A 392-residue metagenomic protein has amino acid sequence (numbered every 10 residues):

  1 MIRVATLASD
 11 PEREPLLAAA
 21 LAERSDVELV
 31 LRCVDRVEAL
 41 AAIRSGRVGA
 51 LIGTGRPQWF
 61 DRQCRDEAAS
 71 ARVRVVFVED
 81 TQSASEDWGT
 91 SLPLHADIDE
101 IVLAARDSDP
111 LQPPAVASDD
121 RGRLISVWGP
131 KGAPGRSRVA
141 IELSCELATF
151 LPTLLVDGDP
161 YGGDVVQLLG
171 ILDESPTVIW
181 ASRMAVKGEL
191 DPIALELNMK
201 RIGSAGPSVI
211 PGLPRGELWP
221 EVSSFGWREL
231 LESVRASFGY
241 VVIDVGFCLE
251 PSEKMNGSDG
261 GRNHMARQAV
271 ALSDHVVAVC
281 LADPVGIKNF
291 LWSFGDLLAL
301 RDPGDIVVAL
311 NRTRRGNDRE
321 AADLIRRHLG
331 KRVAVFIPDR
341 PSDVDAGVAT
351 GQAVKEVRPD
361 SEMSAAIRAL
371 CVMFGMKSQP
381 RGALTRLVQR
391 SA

Functional and structural regions predicted by a protein language model:
M1-L124, D173, R183-I193, A299-L300 (+6 more regions): Acidic-aromatic/histidine active-site loop/patch
L51, S91, T153, V241 (+1 more regions): Short, well-ordered beta-strand core segments
R121-L168, G226-W227, S233-V234: Walker A/P-loop phosphate-binding motif and the immediately C-terminal alpha-helix
L147-V209: Phosphate-binding loop that captures ATP/GTP phosphates
K187-R262: Cytosolic-facing regulatory segments adjacent to core modules
F225, E229, Y240, V245-R332: Conserved catalytic-core segment of NTP-binding enzymes
R312-R314, I325-V354, I367: Beta-strand-loop-alpha "switch" segments that mediate conformational coupling across diverse proteins
